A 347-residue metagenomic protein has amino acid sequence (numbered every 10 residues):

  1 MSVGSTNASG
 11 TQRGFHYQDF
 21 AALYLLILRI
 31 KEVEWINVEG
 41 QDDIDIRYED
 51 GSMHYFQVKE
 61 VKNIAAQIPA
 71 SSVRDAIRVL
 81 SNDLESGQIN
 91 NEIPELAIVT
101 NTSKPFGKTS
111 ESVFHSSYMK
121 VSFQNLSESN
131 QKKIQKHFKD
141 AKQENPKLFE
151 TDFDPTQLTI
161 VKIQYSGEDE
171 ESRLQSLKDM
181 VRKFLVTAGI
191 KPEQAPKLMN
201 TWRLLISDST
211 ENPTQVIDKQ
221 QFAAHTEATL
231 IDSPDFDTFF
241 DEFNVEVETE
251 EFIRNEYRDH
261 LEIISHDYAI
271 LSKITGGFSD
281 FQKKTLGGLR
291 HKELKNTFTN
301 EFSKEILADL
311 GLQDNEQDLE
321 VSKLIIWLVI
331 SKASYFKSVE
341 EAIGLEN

Functional and structural regions predicted by a protein language model:
M1-F20, Y24, L345-N347: N-terminal intrinsically disordered, low-complexity tails enriched in polar/charged
M1-S9, V61-Q313, E320-S322, F336: Acidic metal-coordinating catalytic centers involved in nucleic-acid phosphodiester chemistry
Q12, H16-V79: Catalytic centers of nucleases
E32-E34, S52-H54, E92-E95, Q317 (+1 more regions): Generic structural motif recognizing short loop/turn segments at the entrances and edges of beta-strands
L310-N347: Hydrophobic, glycine-enriched assembly/anchoring segments
